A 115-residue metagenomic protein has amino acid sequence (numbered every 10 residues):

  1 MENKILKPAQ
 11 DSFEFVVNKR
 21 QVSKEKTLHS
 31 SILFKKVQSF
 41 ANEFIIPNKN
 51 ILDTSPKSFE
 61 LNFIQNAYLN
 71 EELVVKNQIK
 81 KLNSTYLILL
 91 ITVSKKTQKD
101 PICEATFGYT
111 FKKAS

Functional and structural regions predicted by a protein language model:
E2-S55, A114-S115: Hot-dog-fold acyl-thioester-processing enzymes
N3-K4, A67-L69, I79-S115: HotDog/MaoC-like acyl-thioester-processing domains
V16, N62, G108-T110: Residues in well-ordered beta-strands of folded domains
K19, S58-E60, K99: Generic secondary-structure boundary/loop-capping signal
K19-Q21, L33-K36, F63-I64, L69 (+2 more regions): Broad hydrophobic/π-residue packing in well-ordered secondary structure
A41-I79, T85, C103-T106: Hydrophobic beta-strand-centered segment that forms part of the acyl-chain substrate-binding groove
